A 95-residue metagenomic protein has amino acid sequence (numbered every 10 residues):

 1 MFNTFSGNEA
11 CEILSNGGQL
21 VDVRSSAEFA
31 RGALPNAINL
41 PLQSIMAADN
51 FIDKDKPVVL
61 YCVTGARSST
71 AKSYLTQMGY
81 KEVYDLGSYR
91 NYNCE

Functional and structural regions predicted by a protein language model:
M1-Q19, S26-P57, A66-E95: Rhodanese-like catalytic fold shared by cysteine-dependent sulfurtransferases and DSP/PTP-type phosphatases
Y61: Short, surface-exposed ligand- or partner-binding patches at beta-edge/loop junctions that are enriched in aromatics
